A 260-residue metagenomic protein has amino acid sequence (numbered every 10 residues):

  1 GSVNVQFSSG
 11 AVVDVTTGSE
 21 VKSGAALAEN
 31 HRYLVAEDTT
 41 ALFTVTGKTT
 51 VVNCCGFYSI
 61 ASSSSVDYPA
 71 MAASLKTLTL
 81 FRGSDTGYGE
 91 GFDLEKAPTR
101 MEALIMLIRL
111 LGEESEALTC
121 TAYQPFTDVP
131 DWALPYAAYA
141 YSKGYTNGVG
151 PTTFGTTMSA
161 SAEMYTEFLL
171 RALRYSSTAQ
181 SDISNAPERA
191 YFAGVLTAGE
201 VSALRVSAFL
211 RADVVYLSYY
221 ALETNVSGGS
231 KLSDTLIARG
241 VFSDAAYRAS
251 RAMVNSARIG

Functional and structural regions predicted by a protein language model:
V3-I60, V226, D234-G260: Extracellular/surface-exposed low-complexity segments
C55-L134, S142-E163, L169-A208, A221-G260: Feature responds to low-complexity, polar/acidic, surface-exposed segments characteristic of secreted/exported proteins
A212, L217: Surface-exposed binding/hinge segments that line and control ligand-binding clefts or catalytic entry sites
